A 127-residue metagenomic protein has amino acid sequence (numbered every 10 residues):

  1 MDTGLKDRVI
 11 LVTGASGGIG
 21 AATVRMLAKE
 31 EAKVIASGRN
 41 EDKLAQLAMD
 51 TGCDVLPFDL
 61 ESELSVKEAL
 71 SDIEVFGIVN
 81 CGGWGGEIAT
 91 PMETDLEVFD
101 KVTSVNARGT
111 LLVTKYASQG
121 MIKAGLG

Functional and structural regions predicted by a protein language model:
R8, E74-F76, M121-G127: Active-site loop of short-chain dehydrogenase/reductase
S16-G17: Conserved glycine-rich cofactor-binding loop
E30-L44: Conserved glycine-rich Rossmann-like NAD(P)H-binding loop of the short-chain dehydrogenase/reductase
P57-E68, L96: The beta1-alpha1 cofactor-binding region of Rossmann-like NAD(H)/NADP(H)-dependent oxidoreductases
C81-E87: Conserved NAD(P)H cofactor-binding loop of Rossmann-fold oxidoreductase domains
A89-P91, D95-D100: Substrate-binding pocket helix/loop in short-chain dehydrogenase/reductase
T114-K115: A short, exposed helix-loop element centered on a Lys and neighboring polar residues
